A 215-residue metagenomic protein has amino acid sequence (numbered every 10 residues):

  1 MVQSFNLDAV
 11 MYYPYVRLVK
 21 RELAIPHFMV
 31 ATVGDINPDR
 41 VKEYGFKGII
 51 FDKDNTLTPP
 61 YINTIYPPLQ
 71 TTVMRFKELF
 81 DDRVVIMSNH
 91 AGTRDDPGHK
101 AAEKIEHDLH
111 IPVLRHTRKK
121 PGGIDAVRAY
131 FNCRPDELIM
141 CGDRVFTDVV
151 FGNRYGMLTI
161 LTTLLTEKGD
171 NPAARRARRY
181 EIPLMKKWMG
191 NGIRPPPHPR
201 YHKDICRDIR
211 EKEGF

Functional and structural regions predicted by a protein language model:
M1-Y44, N63, L69-M140, R144-F215: Asp-based, Mg2+/Mn2+-dependent phosphohydrolase catalytic module
Y44-P60, G152: Asp-based phosphoryl-transfer active-site loop
